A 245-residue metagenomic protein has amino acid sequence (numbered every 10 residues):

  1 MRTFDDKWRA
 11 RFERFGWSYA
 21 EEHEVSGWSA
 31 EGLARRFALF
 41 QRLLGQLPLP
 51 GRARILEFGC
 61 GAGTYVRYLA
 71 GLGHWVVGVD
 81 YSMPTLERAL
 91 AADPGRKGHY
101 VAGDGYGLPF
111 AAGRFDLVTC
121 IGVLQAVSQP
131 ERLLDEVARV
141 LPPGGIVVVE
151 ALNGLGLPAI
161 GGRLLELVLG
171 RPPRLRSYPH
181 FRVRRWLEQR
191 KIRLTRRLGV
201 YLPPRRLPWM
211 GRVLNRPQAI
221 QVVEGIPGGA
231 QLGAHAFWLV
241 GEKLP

Functional and structural regions predicted by a protein language model:
M1-P50: Conserved class I S-adenosyl-L-methionine
V25-G32, R193-Q218: Conserved catalytic loop of SAM-dependent methyltransferase domains
G51-G61: Conserved class I S-adenosyl-L-methionine
T64-G107: Class I SAM-dependent methyltransferase SAM/SAH-binding core
T119: A conserved beta-strand element that flanks and buttresses the S-adenosyl-L-methionine
E131-P143: A short glycine-rich, Lys/Arg-flanked "PGG" loop and its adjoining helix->strand segment in the class I
V148-G170: Conserved class I S-adenosyl-L-methionine
L165-R182: Acceptor-substrate binding/catalytic loop of class I
